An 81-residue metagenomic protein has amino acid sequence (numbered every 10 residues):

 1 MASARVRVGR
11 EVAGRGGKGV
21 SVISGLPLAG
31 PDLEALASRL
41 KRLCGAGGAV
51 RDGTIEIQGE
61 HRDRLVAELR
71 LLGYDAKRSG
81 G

Functional and structural regions predicted by a protein language model:
M1-R42, A49-R51, D63-G81: Long, charged, low-complexity intrinsically disordered regions
G53-Q58: A generic structural motif
